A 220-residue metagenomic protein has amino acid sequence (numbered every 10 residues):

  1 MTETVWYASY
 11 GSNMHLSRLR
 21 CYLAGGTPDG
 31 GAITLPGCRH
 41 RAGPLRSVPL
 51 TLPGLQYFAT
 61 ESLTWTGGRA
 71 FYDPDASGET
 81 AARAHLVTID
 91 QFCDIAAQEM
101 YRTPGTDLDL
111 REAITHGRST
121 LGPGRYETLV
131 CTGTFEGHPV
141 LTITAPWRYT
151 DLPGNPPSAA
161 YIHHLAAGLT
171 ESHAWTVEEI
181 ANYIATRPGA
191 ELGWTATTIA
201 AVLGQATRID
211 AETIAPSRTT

Functional and structural regions predicted by a protein language model:
T2-T220: Glycine-aromatic micro-motifs
